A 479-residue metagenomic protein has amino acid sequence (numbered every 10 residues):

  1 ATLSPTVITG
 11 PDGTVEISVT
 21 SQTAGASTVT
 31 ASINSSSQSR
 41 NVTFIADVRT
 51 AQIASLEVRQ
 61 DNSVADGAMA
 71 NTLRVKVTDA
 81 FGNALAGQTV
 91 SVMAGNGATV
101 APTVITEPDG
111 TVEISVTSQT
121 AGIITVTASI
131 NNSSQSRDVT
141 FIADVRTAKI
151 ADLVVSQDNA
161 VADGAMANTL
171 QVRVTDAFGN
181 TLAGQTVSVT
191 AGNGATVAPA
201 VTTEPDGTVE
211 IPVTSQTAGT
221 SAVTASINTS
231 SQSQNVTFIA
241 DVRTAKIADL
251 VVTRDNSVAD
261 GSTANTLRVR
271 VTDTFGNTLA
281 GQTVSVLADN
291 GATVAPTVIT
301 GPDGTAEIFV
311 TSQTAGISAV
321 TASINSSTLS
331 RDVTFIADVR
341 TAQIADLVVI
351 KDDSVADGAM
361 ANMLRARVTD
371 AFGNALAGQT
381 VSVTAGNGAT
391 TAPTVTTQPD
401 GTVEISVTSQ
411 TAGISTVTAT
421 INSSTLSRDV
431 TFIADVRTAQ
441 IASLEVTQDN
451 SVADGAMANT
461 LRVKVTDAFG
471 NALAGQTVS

Functional and structural regions predicted by a protein language model:
A1-S479: Thr-biased low-complexity repeat/linker tracts and other Thr-enriched repetitive architectures
